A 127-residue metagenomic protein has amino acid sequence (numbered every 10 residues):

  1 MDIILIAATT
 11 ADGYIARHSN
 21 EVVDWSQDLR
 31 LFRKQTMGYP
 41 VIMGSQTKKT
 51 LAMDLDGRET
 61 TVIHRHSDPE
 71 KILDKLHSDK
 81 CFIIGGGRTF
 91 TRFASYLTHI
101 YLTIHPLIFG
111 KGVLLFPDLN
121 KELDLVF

Functional and structural regions predicted by a protein language model:
M1-F127: Enzymes that bind and transform nitrogen-containing heteroaromatic metabolites
